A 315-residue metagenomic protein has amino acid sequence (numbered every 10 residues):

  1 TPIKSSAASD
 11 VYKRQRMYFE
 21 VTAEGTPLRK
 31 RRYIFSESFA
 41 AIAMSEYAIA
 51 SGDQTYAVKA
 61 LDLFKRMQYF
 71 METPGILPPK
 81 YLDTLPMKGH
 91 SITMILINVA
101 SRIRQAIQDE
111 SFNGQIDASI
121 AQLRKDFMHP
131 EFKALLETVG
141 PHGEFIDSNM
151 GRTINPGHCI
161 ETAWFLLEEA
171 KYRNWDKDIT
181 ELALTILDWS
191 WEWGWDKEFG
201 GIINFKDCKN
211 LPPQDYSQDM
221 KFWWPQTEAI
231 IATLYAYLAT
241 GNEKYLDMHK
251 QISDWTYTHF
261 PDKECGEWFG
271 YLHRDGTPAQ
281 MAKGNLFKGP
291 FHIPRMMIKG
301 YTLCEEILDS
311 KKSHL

Functional and structural regions predicted by a protein language model:
T1-A8, Y12: Single conserved hydrophobic/aromatic residue that forms the stacking wall/gate of nucleotide- or nucleobase-binding
S9, D126-F127, T138, W193-G194 (+1 more regions): A structural feature that tracks compact, well-ordered secondary-structure segments with a strong bias toward
R14-R31, I76-P79: Aspartate-rich (DDxxD/NDxxD/DxxxD) Mg2+/diphosphate-binding motifs and their adjoining helix-loop segments
E24-K59, P86-A121, F145-W189, C208-H259 (+1 more regions): Aromatic (Trp/Tyr) and acidic
F64-M94, K125-E144: Short, flexible helix-coil linker/hinge segments at the edges of structured domains or between repeats
A118, Q122-K133, A183-I202: Active-site cradle of extracellular carbohydrate-active enzymes
I203-K206, D262-G276: A glycine-biased, small/acidic residue-tolerant capping/turn segment at secondary-structure junctions
